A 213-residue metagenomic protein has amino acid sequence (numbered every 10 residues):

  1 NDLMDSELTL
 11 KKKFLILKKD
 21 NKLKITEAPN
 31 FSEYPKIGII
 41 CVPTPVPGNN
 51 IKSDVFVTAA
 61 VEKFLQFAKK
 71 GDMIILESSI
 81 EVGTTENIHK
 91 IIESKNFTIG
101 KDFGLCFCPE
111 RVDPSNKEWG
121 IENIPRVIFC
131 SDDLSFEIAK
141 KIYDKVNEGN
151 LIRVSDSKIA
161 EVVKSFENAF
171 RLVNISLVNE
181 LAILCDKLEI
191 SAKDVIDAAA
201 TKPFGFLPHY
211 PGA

Functional and structural regions predicted by a protein language model:
N1-A213: Structural/interface elements that position substrates and couple domains in central-metabolism enzymes
